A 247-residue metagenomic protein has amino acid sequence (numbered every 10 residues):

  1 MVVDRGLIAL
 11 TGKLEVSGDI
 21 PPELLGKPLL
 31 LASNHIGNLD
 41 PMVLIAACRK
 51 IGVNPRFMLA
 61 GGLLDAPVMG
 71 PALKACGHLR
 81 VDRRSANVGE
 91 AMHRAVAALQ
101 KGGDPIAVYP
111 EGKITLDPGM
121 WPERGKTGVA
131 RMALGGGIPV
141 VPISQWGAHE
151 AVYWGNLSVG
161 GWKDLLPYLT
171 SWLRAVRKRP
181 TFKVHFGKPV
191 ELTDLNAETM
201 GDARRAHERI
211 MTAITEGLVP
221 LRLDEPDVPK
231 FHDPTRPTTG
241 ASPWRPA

Functional and structural regions predicted by a protein language model:
M1-L7, I45, G70, V96 (+1 more regions): Short amphipathic alpha-helical segments and helix-helix/interface helices
V3-H35: Helix-to-loop junction immediately C-terminal to a conserved catalytic motif
D4-A9, P71-L73, E111, R174-R177: Short, conserved catalytic or adaptor-binding loops enriched in Gly and charged residues
I8, R49, K74, Q100 (+1 more regions): Anion (oxyanion) recognition and catalysis
G12, V53-P55, C76, D104 (+1 more regions): A structural micro-motif
L14-D19, V43-L44, M92-R94, T170-S171: A generic local structural motif
E23-A86: Catalytic core of membrane glycerolipid acyltransferases/transacylases, capturing the structured, soluble-facing
G89-A247: Non-catalytic C-terminal accessory region of glycerolipid acyltransferases and related lyso-lipid remodeling enzymes
